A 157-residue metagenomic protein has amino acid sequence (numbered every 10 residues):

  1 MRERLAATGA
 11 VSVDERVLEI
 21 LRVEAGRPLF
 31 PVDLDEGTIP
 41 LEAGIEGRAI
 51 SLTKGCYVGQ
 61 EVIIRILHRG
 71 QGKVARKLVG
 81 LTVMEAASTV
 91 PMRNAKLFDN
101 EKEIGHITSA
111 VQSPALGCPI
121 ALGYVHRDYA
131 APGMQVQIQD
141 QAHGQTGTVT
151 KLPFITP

Functional and structural regions predicted by a protein language model:
M1-E19: Internal alpha/beta scaffold segment
E3, L34, G133-Q135: Short, charged, solvent-exposed linker or helix-capping segments at domain edges/interfaces that act as flexible hinges
E3-R4, R22, R65, K96: Alpha-helical scaffold segments in soluble metabolic enzymes
L5-G9, R27, P31, P153: Structural signal for hydrophobic packing residues in well-ordered secondary-structure cores of soluble enzyme domains
R16-P28, K151-P157: Short proline/glycine- and acidic-rich turn/helix-capping motifs at secondary-structure junctions
L21-I45: Short, conserved active-site entrance elements at the starts or edges of catalytic domains
T38, I45-S51, G55-Q60, I64-P157: Glycine-rich, small/acidic residue-mixed loop/short-helix segments
